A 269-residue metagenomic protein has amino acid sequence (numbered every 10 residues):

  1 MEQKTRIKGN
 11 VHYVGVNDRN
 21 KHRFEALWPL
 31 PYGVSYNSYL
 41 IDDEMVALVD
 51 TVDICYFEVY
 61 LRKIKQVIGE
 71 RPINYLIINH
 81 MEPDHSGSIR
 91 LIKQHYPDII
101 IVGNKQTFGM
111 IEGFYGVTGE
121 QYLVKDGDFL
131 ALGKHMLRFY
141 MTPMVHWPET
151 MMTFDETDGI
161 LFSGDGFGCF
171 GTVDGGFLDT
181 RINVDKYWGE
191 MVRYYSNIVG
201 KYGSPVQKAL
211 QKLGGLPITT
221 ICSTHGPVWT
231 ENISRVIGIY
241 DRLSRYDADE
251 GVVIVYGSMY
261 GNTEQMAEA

Functional and structural regions predicted by a protein language model:
K4-I68, M152-D155, G159-S163, V252 (+1 more regions): Conserved beta-strand hairpin/beta-sheet module of binuclear metal-dependent hydrolase folds, prominently
T5-G9, V102-T150, K208: Metallo-beta-lactamase
V16, N104-Q106, D165, V255-M259: Cofactor-binding loop segments of dinucleotide-utilizing enzymes, especially the Rossmann-like FAD- and NAD(P)+-binding
E44, C55-V102: Active-site metal-binding motif and surrounding structural segment of the metallo-beta-lactamase
V49-T51, I73-M81, I101-K105, L161-G164 (+1 more regions): Active-site neighborhood of phospho(di)ester-bond hydrolases with catalytic His/Asp-centered motifs
D53-I54, P83, G168, V228 (+1 more regions): Short, glycine/acidic-enriched loop or turn micro-motifs at the edges of active sites
M136-S223, W229-E231: Metallo-beta-lactamase
N232-A269: N-terminal beta1-alpha1-beta2 submodule of the flavodoxin-like/Rossmannoid cofactor-binding fold
